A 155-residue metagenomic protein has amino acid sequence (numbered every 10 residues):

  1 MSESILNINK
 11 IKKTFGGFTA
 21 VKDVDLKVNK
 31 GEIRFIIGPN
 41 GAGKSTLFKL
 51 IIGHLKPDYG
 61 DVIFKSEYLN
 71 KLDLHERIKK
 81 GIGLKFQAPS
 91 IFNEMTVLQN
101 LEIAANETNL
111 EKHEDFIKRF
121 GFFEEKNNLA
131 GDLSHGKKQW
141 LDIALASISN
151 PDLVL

Functional and structural regions predicted by a protein language model:
S2-L155: Glycine-rich phosphate-binding loops of nucleotide-dependent enzymes
